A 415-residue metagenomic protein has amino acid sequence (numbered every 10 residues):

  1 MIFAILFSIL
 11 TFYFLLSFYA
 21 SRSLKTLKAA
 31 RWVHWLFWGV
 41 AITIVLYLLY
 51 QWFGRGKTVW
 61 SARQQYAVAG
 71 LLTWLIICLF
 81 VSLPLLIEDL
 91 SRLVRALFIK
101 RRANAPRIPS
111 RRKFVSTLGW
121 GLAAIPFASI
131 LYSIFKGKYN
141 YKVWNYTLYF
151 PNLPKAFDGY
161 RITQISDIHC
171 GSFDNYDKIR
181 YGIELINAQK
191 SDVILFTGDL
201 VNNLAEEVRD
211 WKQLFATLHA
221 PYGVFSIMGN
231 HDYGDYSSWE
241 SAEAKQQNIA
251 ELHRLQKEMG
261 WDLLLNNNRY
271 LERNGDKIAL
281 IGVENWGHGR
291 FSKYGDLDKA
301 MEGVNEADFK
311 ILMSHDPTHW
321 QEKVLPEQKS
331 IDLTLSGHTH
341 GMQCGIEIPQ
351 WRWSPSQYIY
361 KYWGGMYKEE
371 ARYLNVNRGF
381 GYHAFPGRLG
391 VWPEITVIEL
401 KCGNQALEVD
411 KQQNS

Functional and structural regions predicted by a protein language model:
M1-K138, L407-S415: Non-catalytic terminal accessory segments
F3-L16, T26, Y50-A62, G119 (+1 more regions): N-terminal active-site segment of His-dependent metallophosphoesterases
L153-N414: Soluble catalytic domains of enzymes that build or remodel membrane lipids, polysaccharides, and related
